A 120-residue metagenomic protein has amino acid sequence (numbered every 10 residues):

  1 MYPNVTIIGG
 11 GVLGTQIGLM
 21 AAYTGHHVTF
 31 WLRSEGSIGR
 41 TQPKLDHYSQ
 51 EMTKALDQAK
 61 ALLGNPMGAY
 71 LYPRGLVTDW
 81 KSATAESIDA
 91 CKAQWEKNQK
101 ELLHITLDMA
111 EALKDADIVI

Functional and structural regions predicted by a protein language model:
M1-K81: NAD(P)+-binding Rossmann beta1-loop-alpha1 motif at the extreme N-terminus of oxidoreductases
E51-I120: A structured beta-alpha segment of the ubiquitous adenosine-cofactor-binding alpha/beta core
